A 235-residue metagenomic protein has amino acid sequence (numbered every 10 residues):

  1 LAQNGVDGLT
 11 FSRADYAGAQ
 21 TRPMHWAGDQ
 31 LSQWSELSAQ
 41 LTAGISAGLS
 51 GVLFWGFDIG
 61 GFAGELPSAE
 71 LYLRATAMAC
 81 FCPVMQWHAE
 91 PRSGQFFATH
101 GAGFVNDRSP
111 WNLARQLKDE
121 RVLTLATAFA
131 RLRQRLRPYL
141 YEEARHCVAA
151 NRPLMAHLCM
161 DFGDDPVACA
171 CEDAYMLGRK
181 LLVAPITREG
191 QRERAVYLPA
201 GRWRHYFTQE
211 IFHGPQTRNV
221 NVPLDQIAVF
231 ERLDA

Functional and structural regions predicted by a protein language model:
L1-L233: Catalytic-domain carbohydrate-binding cleft regions of carbohydrate-active enzymes
